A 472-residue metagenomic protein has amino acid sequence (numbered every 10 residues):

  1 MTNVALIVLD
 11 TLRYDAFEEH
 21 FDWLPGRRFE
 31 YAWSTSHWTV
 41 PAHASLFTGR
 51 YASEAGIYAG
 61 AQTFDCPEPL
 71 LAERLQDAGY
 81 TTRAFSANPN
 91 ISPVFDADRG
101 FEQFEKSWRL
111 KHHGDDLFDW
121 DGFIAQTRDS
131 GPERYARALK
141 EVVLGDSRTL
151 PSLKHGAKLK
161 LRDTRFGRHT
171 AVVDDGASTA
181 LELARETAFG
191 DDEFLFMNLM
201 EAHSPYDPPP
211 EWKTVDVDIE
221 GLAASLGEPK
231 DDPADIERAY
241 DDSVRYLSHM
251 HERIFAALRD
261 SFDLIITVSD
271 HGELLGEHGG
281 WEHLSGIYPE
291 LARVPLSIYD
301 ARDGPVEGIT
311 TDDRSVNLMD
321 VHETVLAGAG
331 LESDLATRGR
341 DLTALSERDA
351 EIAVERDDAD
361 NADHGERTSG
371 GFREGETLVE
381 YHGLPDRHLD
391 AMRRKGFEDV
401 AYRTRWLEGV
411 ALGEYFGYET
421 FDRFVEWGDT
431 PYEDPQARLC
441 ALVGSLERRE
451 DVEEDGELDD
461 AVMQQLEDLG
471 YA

Functional and structural regions predicted by a protein language model:
M1-A472: Catalytic domains that recognize anionic headgroups
